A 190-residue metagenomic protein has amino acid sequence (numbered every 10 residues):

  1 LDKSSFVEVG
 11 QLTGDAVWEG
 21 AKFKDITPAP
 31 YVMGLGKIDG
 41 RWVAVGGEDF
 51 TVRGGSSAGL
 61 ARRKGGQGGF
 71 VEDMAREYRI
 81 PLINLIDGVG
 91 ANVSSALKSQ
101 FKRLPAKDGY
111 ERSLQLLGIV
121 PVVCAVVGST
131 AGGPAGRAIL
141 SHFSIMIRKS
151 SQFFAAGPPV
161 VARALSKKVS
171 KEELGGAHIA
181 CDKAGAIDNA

Functional and structural regions predicted by a protein language model:
L1-V123, S129, P134-G136, L140-A156 (+1 more regions): Terminal-region recognition feature
V161: N-terminal cationic and glycine-rich segments that engage phosphates or anionic surfaces
